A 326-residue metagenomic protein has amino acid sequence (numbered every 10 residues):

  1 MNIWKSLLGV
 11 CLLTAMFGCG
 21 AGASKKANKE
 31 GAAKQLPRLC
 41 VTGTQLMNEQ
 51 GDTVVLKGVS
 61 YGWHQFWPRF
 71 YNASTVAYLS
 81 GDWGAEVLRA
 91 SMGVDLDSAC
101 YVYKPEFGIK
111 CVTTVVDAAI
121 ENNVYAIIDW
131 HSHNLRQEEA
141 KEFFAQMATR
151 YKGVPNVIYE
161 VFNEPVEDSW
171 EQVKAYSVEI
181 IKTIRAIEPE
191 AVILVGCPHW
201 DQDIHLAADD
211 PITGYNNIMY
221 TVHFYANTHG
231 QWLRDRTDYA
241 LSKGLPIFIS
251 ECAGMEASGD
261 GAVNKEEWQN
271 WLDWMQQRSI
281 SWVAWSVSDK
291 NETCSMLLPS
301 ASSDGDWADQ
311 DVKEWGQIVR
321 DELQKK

Functional and structural regions predicted by a protein language model:
M1-L8: Bacterial N-terminal signal peptides that target proteins for export
A15-G18: C-terminal motif of bacterial Sec signal peptides marking the signal peptidase cleavage site
A21-V87, V102, V312-E314, I318-K325: N-terminal carbohydrate-binding accessory modules
L36-L39, W63, P68, G84-E86 (+7 more regions): Extracellular glycoside hydrolase catalytic/binding regions
P68-S74, P105-K110, E138-K141: Glycine-rich anion/phosphate-binding loops
L88-E106: Aromatic-lined carbohydrate-binding/catalytic grooves of carbohydrate-active enzymes
G93-S98, C111, V116, W130-E142: Aromatic-lined carbohydrate-binding surfaces of glycoside hydrolases
F107-N122, N270-W274: Catalytic-core regions built around general acid/base machinery
